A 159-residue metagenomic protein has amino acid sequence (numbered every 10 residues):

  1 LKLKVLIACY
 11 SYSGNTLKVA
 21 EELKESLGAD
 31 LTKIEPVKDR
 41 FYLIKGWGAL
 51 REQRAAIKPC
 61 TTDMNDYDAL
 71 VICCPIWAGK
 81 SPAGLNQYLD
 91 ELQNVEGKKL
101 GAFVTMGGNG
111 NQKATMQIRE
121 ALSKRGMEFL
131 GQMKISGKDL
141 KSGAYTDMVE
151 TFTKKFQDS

Functional and structural regions predicted by a protein language model:
L1-C73, G79-E91, R125, A144-S159: N-terminal beta1-alpha1-beta2 submodule of the flavodoxin-like/Rossmannoid cofactor-binding fold
S13, W77-G79, G107-G110, G137-D139: Solvent-exposed loop/turn segments at secondary-structure junctions within structured extracellular/periplasmic domains
E96-G97: A glycine-biased structural micro-motif
G101-S136, G143: Short, glycine-/small-residue-rich phosphate/pyrophosphate-handling segment
